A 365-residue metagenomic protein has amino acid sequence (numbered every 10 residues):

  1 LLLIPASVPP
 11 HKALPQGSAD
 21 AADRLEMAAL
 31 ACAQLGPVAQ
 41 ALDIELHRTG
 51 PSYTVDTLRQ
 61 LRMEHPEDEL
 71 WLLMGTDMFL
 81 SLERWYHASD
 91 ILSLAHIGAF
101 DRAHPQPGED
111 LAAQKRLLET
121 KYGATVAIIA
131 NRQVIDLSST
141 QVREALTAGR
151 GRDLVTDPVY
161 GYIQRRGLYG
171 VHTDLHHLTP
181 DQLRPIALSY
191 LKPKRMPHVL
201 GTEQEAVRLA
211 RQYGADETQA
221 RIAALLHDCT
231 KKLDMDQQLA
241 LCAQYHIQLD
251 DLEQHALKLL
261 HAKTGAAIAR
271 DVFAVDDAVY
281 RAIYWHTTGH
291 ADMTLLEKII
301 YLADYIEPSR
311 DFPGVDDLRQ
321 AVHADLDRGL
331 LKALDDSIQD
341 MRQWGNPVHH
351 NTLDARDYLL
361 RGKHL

Functional and structural regions predicted by a protein language model:
L1-L178: Nucleotidyltransferase catalytic core that binds NTPs
S18-A22, R48-S52, P193, P197 (+3 more regions): Residues at secondary-structure transition points
T54-L61, H65-D68, L225, C229-L257 (+1 more regions): N-terminal leader/targeting helix
Q141-A148, L302, D317, D340: Solvent-exposed, amphipathic alpha-helical segments
V171-L191: Extreme N-terminal tail/first-helix region
P185-S189, H198, V207-K332: Divalent metal-dependent catalytic cores for phosphoryl transfer on phosphate-bearing substrates
P308, F312, L318-L365: A structured, mid-to-C-terminal "fold-capping" secondary-structure block
